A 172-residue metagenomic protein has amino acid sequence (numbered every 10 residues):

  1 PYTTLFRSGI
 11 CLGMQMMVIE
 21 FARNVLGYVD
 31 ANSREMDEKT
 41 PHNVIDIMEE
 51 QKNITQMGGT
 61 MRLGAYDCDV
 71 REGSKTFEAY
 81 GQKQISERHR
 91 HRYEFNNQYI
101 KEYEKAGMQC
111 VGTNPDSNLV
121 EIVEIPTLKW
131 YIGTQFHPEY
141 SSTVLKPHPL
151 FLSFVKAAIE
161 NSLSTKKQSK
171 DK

Functional and structural regions predicted by a protein language model:
P1-L5: Short, small-residue-biased leader/transition segments that mark boundaries at the very start of proteins
F6-A22: Catalytic nucleophile loop
N24-K172: Amide-donor transfer/coupling interface in amidating biosynthetic enzymes
